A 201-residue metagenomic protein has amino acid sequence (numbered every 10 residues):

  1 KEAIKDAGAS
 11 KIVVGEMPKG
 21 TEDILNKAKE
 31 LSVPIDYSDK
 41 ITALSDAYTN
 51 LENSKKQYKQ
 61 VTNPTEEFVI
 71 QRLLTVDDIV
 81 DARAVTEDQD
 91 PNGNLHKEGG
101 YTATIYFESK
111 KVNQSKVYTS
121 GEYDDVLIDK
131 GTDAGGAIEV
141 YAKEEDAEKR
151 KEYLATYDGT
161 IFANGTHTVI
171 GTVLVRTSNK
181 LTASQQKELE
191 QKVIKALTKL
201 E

Functional and structural regions predicted by a protein language model:
K1-M17, T62-A84: Extracytoplasmic low-complexity, Pro/Thr/Ser/Ala/Gly-rich segments that lie immediately after a secretion/anchoring
E2-S54: Amphipathic, non-membrane alpha-helical rod segments
L25, K29-S32, Y48-K55, L73 (+4 more regions): Sec/Tat-exported extracytoplasmic proteins
S38-D77: N-terminal low-complexity, Pro/Thr/Ser-rich intrinsically disordered segments that act as propeptides or flexible
K55-Q60, G135-V140, L174-T182: Second-shell loop/turn segments in exported
R72-T160: Short, solvent-exposed recognition patches
V126-K130, K151-E201: A short, solvent-exposed beta-edge/loop patch
